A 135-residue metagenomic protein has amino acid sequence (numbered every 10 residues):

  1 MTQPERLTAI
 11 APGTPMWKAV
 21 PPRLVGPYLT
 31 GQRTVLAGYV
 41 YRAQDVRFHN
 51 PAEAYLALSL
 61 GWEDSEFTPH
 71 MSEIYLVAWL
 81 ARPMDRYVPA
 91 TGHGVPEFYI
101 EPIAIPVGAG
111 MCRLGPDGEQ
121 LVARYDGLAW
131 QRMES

Functional and structural regions predicted by a protein language model:
M1-E5, R33-L36, D45-S135: Conserved NAD+-utilizing ADP-ribose enzyme module
T2-Y39, H49-A52: Glycine-rich loop/turn
Y41-A43: Conserved aromatic
